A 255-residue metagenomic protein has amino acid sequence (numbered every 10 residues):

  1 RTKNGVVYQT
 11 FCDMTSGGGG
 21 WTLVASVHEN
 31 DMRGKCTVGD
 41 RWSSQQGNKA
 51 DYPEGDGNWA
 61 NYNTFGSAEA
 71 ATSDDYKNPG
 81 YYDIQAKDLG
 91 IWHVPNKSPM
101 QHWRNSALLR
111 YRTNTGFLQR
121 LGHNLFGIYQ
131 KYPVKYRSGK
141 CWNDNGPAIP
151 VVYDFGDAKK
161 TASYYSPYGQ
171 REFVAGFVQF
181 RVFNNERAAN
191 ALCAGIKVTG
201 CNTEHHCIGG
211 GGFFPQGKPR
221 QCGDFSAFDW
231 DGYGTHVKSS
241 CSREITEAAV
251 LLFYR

Functional and structural regions predicted by a protein language model:
R1-R255: Mature extracellular or lumenal effector domains of secreted proteins and single-pass membrane receptors/adhesion
